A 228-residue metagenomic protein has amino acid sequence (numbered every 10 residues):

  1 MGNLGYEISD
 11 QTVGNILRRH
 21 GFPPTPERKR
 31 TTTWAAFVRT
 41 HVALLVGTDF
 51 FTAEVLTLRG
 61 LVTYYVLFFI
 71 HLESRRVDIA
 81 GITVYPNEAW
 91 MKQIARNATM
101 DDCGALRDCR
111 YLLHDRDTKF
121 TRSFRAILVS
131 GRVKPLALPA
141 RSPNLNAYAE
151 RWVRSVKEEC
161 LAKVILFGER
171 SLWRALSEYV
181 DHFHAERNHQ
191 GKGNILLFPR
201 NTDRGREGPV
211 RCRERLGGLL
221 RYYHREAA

Functional and structural regions predicted by a protein language model:
M1-A228: Charged DNA-binding/catalytic regions of mobile-element recombinases
